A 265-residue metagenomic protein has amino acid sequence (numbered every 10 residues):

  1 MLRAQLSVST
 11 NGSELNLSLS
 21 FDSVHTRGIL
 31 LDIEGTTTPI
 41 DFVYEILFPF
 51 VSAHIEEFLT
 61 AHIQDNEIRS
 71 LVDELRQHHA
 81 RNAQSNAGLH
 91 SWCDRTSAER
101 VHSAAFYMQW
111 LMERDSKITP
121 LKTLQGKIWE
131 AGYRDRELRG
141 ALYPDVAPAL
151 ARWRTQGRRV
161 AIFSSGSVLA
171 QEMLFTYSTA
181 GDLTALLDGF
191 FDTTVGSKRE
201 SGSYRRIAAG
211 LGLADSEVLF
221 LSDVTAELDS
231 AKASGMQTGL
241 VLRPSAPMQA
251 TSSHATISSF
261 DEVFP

Functional and structural regions predicted by a protein language model:
L2, L6-V8, L15-T26, L187-P265: Asp-based, Mg2+/Mn2+-dependent phosphohydrolase catalytic module
R27-D41: Asp-based phosphoryl-transfer active-site loop
T37-D41, L169-E172, D229, P247-Q249: Short catalytic/ligand-binding loop motif for oxyanion handling, primarily in non-cytosolic enzymes, centered on
Y44-F106: Conserved phosphoryl-transfer catalytic core
N82-P144: Metal-dependent phosphoesterase signature
G126, R136-A141, V146-S178: Substrate-recognition element of Asp-dependent hydrolases with the DxDx(T/V) motif
R158, G166-R206: Conserved binding-pocket/active-site segment within a compact domain
